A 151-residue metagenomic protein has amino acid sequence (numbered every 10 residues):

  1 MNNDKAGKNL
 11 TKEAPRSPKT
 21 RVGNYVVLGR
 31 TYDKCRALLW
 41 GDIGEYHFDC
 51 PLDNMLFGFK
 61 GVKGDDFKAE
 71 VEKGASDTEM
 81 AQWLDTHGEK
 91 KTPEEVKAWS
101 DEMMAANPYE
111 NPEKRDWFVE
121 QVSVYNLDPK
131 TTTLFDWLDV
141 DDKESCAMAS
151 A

Functional and structural regions predicted by a protein language model:
N2-I43, M103, N107-A151: Polar/charged low-complexity regulatory segments
K19-V26, R30, H47, P51 (+6 more regions): Alpha-helix boundary/N-cap detector
D33, V62-D65, E94: Generic structural signal for well-ordered, non-membrane alpha-helices
D42-L84: Amphipathic alpha-helical packing elements
F67, V71-Y125: Amphipathic protein-protein interaction modules
